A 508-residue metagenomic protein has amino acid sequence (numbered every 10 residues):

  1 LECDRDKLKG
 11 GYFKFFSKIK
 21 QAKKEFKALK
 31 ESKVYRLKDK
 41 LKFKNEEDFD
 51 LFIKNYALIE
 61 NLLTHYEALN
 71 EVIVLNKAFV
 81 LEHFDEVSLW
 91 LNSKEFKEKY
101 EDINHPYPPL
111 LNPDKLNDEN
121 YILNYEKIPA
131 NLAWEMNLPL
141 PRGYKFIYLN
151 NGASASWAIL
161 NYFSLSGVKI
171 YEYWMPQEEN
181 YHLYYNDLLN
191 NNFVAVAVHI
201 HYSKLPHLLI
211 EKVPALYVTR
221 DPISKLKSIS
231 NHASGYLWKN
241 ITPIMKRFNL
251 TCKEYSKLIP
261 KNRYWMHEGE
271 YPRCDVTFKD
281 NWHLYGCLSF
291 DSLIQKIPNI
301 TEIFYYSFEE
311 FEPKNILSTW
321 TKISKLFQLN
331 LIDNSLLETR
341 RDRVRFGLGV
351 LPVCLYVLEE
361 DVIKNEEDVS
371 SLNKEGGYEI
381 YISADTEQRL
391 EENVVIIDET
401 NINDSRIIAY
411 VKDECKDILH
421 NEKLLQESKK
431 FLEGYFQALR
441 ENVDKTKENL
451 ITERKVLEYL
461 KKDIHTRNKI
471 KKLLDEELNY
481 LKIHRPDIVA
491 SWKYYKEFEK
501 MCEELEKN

Functional and structural regions predicted by a protein language model:
D4-L138, F327-N508: PAPS-dependent sulfotransferases, especially Golgi type II membrane carbohydrate sulfotransferases
L41, N45-E67, E71, A78 (+5 more regions): PAPS-dependent sulfotransferase catalytic domain
K145-L149, N281-K325, E422, S428 (+4 more regions): Extended amphipathic secondary-structure runs
Y202-E338, V344-A409, C415: PAPS-dependent sulfotransferase catalytic domain
